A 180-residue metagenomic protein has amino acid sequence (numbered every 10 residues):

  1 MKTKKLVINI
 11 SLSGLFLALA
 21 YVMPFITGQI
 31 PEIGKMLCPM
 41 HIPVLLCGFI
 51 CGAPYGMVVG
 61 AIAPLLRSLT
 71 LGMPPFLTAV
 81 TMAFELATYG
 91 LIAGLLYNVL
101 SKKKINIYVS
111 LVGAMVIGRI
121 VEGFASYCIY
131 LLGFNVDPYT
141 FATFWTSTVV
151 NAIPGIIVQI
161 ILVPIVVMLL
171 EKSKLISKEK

Functional and structural regions predicted by a protein language model:
M1-K180: Loop-helix junctions at membrane interfaces
